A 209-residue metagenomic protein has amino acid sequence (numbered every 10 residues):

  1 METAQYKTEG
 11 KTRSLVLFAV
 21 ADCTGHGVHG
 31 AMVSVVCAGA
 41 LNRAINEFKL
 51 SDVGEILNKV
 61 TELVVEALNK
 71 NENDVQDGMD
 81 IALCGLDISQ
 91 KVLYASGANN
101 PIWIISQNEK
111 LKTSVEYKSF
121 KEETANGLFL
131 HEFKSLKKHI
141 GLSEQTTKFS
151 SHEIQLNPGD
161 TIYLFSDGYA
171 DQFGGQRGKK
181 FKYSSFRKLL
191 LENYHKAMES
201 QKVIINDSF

Functional and structural regions predicted by a protein language model:
M1-A21: N-terminal entry segment of metal-dependent catalytic domains or homologous docking segments
Y6-T12, L86-Q90, I154-P158: Flexible loop/coil segments at beta-strand boundaries within sensory signal-transduction domains
T8-T12, L111-A125: Intrinsically disordered, low-complexity Ser/Thr- and acidic-rich flexible linkers and loops, especially at boundaries
V16-A19, Y94-S96, I162-F165: Short hydrophobic-aromatic micro-motifs
F18-H26, V35: Catalytic-site or vestigial catalytic-site microsegments of nucleotide-handling domains
D22, N100, F165-G168: DG-centered beta-turn motif at the end of beta-strands
V28-K112, E116-Y117, F149, N206: Catalytic core of PPM/PP2C metal-dependent serine/threonine phosphatase domains
V28-S51, K134, S143, S150 (+1 more regions): Active-site-proximal, acidic helix/loop segment immediately C-terminal to a metal-coordinating Asp/Glu
